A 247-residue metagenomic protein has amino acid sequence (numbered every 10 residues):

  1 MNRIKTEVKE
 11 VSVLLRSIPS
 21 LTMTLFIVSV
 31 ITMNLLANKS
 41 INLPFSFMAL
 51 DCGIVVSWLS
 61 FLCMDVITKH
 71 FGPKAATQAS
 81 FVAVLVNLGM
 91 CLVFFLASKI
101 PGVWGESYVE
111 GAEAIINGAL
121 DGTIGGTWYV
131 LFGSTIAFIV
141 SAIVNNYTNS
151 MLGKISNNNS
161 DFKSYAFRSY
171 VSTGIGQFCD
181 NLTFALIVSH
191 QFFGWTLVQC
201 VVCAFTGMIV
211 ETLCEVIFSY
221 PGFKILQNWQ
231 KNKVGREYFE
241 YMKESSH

Functional and structural regions predicted by a protein language model:
N2-V84, L88-G89: Hydrophobic transmembrane alpha-helices
S40-I41, F45, F71, A75 (+7 more regions): Membrane-interfacial segments
A76-V82, F162-S169: Membrane-interface alpha-helices at helix entry/exit sites of multi-pass transporters
N87-Y108, F138-N146: Transmembrane alpha-helix/helix-exit interface in multi-pass inner-membrane proteins
A97-T127: Membrane-interface interhelical connector segments
G118-A137, S141, K154-S160, R168 (+1 more regions): Membrane-embedded alpha-helical bundles of multi-pass transporters/translocases, especially carrier/permease families
T173, N181-Q191: A structural feature that tracks compact, well-ordered secondary-structure segments with a strong bias toward
